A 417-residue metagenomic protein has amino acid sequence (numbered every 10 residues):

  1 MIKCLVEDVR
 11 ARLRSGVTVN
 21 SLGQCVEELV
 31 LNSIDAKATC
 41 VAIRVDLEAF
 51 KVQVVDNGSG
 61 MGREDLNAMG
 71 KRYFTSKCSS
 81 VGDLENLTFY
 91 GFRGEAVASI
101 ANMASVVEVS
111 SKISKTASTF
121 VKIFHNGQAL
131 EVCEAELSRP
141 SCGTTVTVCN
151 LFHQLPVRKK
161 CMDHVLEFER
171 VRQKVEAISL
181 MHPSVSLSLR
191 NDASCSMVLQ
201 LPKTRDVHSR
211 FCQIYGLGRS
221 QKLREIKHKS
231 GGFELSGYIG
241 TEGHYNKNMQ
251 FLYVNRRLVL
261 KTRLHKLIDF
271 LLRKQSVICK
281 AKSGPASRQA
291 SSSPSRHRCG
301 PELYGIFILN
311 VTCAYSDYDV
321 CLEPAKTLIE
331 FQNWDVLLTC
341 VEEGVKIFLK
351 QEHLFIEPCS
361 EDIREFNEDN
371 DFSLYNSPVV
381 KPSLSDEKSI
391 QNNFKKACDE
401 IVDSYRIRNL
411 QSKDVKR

Functional and structural regions predicted by a protein language model:
M1-L31: Bergerat-fold GHKL ATPase/HATPase_c domain
I2, V17, S33-I34, A42-D46 (+6 more regions): Replace "in large, NTP-powered and nucleic-acid-processing enzymes" with "in large, NTP-powered factors and other
C25-V81, N86: Conserved beta-strand-loop-beta-strand hairpin that lines the nucleotide-binding pocket of ATP/GTP-utilizing enzymes
E28, A36-I43, S76-N86, E108-S118 (+5 more regions): Active-site phosphate-binding and catalytic loops of NTP-dependent enzymes
R44-D46, V55, V109-S110, S188-R190 (+2 more regions): Solvent-exposed beta-strand sheet faces enriched in polar/charged residues
D83-S276: Glycine/threonine-rich ATP-lid/beta-loop region of ATP-binding domains
V165-E167, V171, T241-Q411: Charged regulatory segments coupled to nucleotide-binding catalytic modules in large multidomain enzymes
